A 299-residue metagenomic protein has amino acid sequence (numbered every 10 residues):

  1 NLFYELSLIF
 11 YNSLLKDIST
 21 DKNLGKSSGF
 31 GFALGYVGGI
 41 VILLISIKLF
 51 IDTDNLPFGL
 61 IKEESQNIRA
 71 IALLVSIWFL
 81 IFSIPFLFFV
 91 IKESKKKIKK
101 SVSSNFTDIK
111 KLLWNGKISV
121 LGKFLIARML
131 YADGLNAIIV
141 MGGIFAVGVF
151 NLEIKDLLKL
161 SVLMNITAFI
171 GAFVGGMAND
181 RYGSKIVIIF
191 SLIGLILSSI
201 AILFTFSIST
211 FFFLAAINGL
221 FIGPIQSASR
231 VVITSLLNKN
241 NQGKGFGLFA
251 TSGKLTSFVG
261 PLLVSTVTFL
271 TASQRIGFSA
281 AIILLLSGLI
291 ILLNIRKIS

Functional and structural regions predicted by a protein language model:
L6-S19, P224-L237: Intracellular juxtamembrane helix-capping segments at the cytosolic ends of symmetry-related transmembrane helices
F50-I77, T266-L285: A membrane-interface helix-boundary motif in multi-pass transporters
W78-F89, P224, S279-S299: Multi-pass alpha-helical transporter architecture, strongest for 12-TM Major Facilitator/SLC carriers used
I91-I126: Juxtamembrane intracellular "pre-TM" segments in multi-pass secondary transporters
V140-D156: Short amphipathic helix-loop junctions that connect adjacent transmembrane helices in Major Facilitator Superfamily/SLC
G171-G183, T268: Helix-to-loop junctions at the C-terminal end of transmembrane segments in multipass secondary transporters
I186-A201: Structural signature of the two symmetry-related core transmembrane helices
L203-A215: Helix-loop junctions at membrane interfaces in 12-TM secondary transporters
